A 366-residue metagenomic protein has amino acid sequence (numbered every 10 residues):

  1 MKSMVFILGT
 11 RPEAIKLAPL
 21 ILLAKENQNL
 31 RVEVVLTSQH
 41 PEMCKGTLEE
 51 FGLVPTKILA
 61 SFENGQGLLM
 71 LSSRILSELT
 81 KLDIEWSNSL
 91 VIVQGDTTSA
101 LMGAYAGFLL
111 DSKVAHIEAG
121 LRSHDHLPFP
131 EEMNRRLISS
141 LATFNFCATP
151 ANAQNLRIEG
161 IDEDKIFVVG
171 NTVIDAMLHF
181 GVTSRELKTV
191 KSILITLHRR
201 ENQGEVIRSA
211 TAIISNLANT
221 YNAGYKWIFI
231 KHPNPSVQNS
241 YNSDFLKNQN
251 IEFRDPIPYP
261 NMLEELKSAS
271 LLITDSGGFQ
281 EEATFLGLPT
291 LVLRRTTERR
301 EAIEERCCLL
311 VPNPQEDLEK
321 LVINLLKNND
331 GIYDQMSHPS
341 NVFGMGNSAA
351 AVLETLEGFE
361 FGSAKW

Functional and structural regions predicted by a protein language model:
M1-F229, P235-W366: Nucleotide-activated sugar donor-binding and catalytic core shared by glycosyltransferases and related lipid-linked
